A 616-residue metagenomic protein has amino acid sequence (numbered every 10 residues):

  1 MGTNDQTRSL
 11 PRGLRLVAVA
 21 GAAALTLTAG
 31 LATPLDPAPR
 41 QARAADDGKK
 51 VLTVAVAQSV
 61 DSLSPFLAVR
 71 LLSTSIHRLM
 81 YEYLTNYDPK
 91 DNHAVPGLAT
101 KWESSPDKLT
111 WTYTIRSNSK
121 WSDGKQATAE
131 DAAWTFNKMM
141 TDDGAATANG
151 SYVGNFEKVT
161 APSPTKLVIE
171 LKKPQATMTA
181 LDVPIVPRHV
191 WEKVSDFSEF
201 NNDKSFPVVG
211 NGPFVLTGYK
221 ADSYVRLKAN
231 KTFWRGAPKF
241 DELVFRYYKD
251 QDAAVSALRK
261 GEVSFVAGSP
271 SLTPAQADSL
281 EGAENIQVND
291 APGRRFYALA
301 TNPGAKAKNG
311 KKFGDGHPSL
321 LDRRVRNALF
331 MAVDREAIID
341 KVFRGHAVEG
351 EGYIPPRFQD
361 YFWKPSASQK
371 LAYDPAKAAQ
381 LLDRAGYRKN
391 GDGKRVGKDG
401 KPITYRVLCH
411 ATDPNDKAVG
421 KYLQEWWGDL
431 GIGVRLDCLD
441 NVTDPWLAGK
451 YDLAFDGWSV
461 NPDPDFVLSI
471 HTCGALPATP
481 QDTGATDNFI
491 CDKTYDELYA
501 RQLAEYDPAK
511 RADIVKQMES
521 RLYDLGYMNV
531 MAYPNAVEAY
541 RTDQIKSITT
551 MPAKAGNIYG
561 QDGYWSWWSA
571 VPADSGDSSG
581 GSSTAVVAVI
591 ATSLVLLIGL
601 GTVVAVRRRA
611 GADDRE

Functional and structural regions predicted by a protein language model:
L25-L27, D36, A44, K220 (+5 more regions): Detector for C-terminal structural segments
T53, T128-T135, V168-E170, G212-P213 (+5 more regions): Alpha-helical secondary-structure segments
A55-P106, N137, P207-V209: N-terminal lobe/hinge region of extracytoplasmic solute-binding protein
V56-H77, L98-T100, K125, M178-V186 (+2 more regions): A structural "hinge/loop" feature
T100-A145, V168, F245, A254-A257 (+1 more regions): Aromatic- and charge-enriched surface segment that lines or borders ligand/interaction sites
T114, A148-V194: Surface-exposed binding/hinge segments that line and control ligand-binding clefts or catalytic entry sites
A146-N149, K158-V159, T217-K228, V244-K312 (+3 more regions): Extracellular/periplasmic solute-recognition and catalytic clefts
V183-P238, E242, P375-A376, Q380 (+1 more regions): Gly/Pro-rich hinge or "lid" segments in bacterial periplasmic/extracellular proteins
